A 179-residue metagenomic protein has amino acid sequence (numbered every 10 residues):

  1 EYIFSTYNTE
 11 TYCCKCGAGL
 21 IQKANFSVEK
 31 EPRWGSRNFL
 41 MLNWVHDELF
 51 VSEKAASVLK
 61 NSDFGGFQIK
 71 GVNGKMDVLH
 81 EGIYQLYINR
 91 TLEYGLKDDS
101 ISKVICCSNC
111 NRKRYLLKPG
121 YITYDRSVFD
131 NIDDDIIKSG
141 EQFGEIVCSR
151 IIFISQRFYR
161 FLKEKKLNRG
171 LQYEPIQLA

Functional and structural regions predicted by a protein language model:
E1-L49, E53-A179: Phosphate/anion-contacting hairpin/loop surfaces
